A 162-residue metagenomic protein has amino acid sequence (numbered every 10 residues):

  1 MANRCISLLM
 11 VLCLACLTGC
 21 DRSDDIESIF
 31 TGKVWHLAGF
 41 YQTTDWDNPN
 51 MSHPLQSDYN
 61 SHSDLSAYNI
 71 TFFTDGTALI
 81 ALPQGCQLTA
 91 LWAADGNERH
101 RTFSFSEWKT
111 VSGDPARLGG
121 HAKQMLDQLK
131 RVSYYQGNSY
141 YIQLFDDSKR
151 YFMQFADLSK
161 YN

Functional and structural regions predicted by a protein language model:
M1-T18: Sec-dependent bacterial lipoprotein signal peptides
C20-L91, D95-N162: Lipid interaction determinants
